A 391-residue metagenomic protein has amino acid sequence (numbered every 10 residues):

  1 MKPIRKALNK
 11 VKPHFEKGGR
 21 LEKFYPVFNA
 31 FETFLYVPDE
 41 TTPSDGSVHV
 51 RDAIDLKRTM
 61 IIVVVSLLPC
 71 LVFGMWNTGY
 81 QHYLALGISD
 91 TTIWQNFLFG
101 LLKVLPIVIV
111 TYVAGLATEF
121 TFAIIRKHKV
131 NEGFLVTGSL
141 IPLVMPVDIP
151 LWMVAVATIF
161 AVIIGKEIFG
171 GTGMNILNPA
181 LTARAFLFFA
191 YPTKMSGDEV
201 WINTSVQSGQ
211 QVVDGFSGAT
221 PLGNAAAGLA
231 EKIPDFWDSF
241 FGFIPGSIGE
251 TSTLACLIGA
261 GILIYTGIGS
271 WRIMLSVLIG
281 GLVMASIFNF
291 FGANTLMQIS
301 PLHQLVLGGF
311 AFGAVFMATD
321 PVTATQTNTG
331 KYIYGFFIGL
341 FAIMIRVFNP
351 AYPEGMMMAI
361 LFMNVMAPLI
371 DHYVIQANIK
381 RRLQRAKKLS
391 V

Functional and structural regions predicted by a protein language model:
M1-V108, V391: N-terminal signal-anchor module of multipass membrane proteins
S44-V50, G115-R126, I163-G173, I258-T266 (+1 more regions): C-terminal ends of transmembrane helices
F97-T111, D148-V156, S239-T253, Q298-F310: Structural signature of hydrophobic alpha-helical transmembrane segments
A114-E119, L135-L143, T158-G165, L254-L263 (+3 more regions): Hydrophobic, membrane-inserted alpha-helices
K129-G209: Membrane-interface helix-loop-helix junctions at boundaries between adjacent transmembrane segments
A155, I176-L181, L302-G308, K331 (+1 more regions): Loop-to-transmembrane alpha-helix initiation sites
G173-L257: Long hydrophobic alpha-helical segments that form multi-pass transmembrane helix bundles in integral membrane proteins
M274-N328: A beta-strand-loop signature enriched in Asp, Gly, Thr, and Trp that corresponds to the sialidase/neuraminidase Asp-box
